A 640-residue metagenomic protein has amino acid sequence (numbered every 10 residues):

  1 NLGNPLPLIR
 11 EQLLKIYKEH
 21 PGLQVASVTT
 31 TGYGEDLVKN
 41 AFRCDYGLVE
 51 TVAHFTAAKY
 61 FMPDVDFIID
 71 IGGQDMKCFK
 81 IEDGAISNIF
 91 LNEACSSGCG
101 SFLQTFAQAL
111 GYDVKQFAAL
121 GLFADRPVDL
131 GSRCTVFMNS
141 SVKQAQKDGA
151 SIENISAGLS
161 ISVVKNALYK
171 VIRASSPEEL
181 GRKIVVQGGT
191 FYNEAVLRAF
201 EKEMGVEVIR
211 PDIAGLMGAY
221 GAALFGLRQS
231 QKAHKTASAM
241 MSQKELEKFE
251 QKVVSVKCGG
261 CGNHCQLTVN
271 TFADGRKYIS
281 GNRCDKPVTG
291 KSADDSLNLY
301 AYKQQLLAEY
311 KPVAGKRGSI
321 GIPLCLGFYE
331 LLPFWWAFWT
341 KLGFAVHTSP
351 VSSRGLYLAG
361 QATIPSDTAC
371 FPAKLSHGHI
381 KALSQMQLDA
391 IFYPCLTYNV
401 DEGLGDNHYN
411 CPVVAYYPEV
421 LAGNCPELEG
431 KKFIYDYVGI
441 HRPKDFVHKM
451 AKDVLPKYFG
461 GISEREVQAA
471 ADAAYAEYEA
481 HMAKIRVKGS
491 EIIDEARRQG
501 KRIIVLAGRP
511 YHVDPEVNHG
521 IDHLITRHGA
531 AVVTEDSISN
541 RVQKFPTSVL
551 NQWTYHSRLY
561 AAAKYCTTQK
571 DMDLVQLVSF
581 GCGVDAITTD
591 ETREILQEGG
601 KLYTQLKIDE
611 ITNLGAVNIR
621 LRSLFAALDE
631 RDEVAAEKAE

Functional and structural regions predicted by a protein language model:
N1-K15, N88-C95: Short glycine-rich, Thr/Ser-proximal phosphate-binding strand/loop in the N-terminal lobe of ATP-dependent enzymes
I9, C95-L103, L110, I213 (+1 more regions): An N-terminal assembly and electron-transfer interface module characteristic of large anaerobic redox and radical
E11-Q12, E35-G72, K77-A85, S175 (+3 more regions): Conserved phosphate-binding catalytic cores of ATP/NTP-utilizing and phosphoryl-transfer enzymes
Q12-A26, A167-L180: Phosphate/pyrophosphate-binding loops at sites that engage ATP/ADP/AMP, CoA/4′-phosphopantetheine, polyphosphate
G22-G32, E178-G189, E207-R210, I320-L324 (+2 more regions): Short glycine-rich phosphate-binding loop at a beta-alpha junction
T31-G34, S162, S175-E203, A214-G215 (+2 more regions): Glycine-rich phosphate-binding loops at beta-strand->alpha-helix junctions
S97, Q104, Q108, D113-Q146 (+2 more regions): Conserved ATP-utilizing enzyme core subdomain
S140-Y169: Adenine-nucleotide phosphate-binding core of ATP-dependent small-molecule kinases
